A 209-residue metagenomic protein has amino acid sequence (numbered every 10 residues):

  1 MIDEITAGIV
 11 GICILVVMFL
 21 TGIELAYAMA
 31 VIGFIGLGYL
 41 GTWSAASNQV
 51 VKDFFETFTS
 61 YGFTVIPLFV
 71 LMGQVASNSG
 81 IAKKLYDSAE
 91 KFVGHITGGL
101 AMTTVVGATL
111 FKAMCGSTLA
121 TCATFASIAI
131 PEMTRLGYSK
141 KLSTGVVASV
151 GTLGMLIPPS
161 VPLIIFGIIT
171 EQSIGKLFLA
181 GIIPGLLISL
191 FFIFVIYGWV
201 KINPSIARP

Functional and structural regions predicted by a protein language model:
M1-P209: Alpha-helical transmembrane segments of multi-pass membrane transport proteins
